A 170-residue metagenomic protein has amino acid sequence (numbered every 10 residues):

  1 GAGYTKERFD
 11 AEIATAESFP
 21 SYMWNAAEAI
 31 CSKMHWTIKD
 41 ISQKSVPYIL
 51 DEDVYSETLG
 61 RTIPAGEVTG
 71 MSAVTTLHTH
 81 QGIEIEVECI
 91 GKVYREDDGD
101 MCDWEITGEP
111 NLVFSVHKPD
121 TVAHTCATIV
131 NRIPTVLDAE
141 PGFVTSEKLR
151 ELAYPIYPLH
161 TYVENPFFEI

Functional and structural regions predicted by a protein language model:
G1-D100, P119, C126-N131: Active-site-lining helix/loop region of Rossmann-like oxidoreductase modules
V93-I170: C-terminal helical cap and adjacent loop that interface with cofactors, partners, or active-site loops
